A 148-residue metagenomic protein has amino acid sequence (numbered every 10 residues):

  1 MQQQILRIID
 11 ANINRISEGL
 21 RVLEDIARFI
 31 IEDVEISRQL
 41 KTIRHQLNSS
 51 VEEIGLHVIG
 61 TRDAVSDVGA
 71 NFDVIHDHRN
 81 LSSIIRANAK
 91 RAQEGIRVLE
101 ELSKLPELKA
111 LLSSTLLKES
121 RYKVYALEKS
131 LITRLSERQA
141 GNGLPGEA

Functional and structural regions predicted by a protein language model:
M1-I13, E18-G143: Structural preference for solvent-exposed beta-strand-turn elements and adjacent flexible terminal/loop segments within
P145-A148: Hydrophobic faces of well-ordered beta-strands that scaffold small-molecule active sites in alpha/beta enzyme cores
